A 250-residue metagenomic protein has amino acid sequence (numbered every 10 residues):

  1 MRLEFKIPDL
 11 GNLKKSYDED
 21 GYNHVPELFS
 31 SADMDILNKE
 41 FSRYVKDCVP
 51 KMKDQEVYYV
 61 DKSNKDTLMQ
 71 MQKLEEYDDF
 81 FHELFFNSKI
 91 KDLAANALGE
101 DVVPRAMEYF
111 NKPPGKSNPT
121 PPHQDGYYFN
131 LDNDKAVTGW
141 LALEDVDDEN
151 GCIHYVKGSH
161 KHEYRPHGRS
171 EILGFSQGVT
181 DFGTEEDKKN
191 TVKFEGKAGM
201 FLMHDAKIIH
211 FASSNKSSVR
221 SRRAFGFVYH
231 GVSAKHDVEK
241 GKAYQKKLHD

Functional and structural regions predicted by a protein language model:
M1-D20, P26-P122, Y128-L131, G168 (+2 more regions): Non-heme Fe(II)-dependent double-stranded beta-helix
R2, K39, D47, M52-Y59 (+5 more regions): Non-heme Fe(II)/2-oxoglutarate
S30-S31, N111-K112, Y127, V146 (+3 more regions): Short, solvent-exposed loop/turn segments at secondary-structure junctions
Y77, R105, K135, E149-G151 (+1 more regions): Residues that flank catalytic or metal-binding motifs in active/ligand-binding sites
D78-E83, E186-K193, A212-S213: Active-site rim elements
D92, S117-K193, A234-G241: Catalytic core of non-heme Fe(II) oxygenases with the double-stranded beta-helix
M107-Y109, G139-L141, F225-Y229: A structural signal for short, well-ordered beta-strand segments
